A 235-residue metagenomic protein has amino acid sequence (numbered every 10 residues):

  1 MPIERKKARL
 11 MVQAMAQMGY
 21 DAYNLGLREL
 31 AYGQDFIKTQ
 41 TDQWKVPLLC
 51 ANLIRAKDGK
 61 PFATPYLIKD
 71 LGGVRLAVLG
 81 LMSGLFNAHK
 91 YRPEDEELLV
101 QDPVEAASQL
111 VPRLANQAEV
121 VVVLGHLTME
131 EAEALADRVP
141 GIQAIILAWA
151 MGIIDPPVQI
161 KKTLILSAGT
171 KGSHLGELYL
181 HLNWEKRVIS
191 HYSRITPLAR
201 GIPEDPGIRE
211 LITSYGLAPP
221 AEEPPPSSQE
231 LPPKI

Functional and structural regions predicted by a protein language model:
M1-I235: Acidic, metal/ion-coordinating pockets
